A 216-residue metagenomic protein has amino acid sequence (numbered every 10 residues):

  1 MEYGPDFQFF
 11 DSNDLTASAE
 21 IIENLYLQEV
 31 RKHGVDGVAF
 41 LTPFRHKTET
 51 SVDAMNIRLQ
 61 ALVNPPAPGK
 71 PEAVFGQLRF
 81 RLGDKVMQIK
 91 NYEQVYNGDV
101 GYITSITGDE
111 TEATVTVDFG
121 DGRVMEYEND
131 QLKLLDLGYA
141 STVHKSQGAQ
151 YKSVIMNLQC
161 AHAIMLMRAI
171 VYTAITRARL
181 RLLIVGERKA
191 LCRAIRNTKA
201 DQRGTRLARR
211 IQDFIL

Functional and structural regions predicted by a protein language model:
M1-E93, T104-I106, F214-L216: Conserved helicase motor core of P-loop NTPases
D99-L216: C-terminal accessory regions
